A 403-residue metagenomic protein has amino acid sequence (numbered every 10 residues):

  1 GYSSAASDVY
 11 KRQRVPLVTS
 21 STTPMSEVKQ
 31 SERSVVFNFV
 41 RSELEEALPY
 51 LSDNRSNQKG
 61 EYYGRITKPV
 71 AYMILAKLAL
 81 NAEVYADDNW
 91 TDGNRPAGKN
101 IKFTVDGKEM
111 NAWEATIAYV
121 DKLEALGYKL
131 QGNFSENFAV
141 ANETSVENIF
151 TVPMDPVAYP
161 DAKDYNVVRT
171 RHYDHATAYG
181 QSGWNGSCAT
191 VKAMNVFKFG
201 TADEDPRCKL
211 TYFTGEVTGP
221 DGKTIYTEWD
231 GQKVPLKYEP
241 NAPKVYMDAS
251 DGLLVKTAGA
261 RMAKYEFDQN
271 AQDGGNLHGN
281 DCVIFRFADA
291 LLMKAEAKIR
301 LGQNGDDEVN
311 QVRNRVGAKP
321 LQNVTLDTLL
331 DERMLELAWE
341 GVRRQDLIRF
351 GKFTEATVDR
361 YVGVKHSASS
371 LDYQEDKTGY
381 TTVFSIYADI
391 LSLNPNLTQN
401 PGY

Functional and structural regions predicted by a protein language model:
G1-A6, Y10: Single conserved hydrophobic/aromatic residue that forms the stacking wall/gate of nucleotide- or nucleobase-binding
F39-R41, Y62, K108, A125-G127 (+5 more regions): Long, intrinsically disordered, low-complexity segments
E45, R65-K244: An aromatic- and glycine-enriched ligand-binding surface/loop that stacks and positions planar moieties
Y50-Y63: Flexible helix-coil transition and linker loops at the boundaries of alpha-helical arrays
P206-V312: C-terminal substrate/ligand-recognition segments
